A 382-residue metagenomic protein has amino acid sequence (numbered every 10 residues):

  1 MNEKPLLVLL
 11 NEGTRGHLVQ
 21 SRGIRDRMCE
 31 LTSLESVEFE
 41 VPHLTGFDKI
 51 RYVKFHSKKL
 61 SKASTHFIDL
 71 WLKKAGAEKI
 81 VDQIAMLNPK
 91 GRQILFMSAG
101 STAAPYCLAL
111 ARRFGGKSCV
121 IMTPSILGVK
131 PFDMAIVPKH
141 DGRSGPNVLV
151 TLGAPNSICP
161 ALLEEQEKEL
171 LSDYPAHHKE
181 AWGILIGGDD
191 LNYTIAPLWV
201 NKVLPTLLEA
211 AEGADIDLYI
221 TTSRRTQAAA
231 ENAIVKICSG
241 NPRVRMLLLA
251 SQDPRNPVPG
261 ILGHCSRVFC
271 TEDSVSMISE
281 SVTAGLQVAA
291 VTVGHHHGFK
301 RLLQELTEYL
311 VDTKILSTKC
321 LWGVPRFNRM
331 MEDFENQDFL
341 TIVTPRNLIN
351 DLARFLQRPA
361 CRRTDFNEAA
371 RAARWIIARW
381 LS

Functional and structural regions predicted by a protein language model:
N2-V8: Extreme N-terminal starter segment of soluble prokaryotic enzymes
L9-V150, I278: Active-site and donor-binding regions of nucleotide-sugar-utilizing enzymes
F39, I136-V137, D217-R224: Short internal beta-strands
V129-P197: A nucleotide-sugar donor-handling region in carbohydrate enzymes
D189-T222: Conserved catalytic-core segment of nucleotide-activated headgroup transferases in glycan assembly
I234-M277: Donor nucleotide-activated moiety binding/catalytic core segment of transferases that use nucleotide-activated donors
G263-C265, V282-Q287: Conserved donor-binding/catalytic loop of nucleotide-activated donor transferases
V311-S382: Leloir-type glycosyltransferase catalytic cores
